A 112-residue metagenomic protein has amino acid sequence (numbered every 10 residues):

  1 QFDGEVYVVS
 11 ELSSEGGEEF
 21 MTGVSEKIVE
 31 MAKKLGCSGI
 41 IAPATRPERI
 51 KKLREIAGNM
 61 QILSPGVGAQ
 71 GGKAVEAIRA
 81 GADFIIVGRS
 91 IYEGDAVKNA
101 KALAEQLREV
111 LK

Functional and structural regions predicted by a protein language model:
Q1-I41, N59: Conserved anion-binding
G4-E5, S14-E18, E48, Q70-G71 (+1 more regions): Short, small-residue-enriched loops and turns at beta-alpha junctions that line or gate enzyme active sites
G23, K27, E48, A69-G72 (+1 more regions): Conserved active-site and cofactor/substrate-binding residues in soluble primary-metabolism enzymes
K33, I50-G58, A100-L111: Surface-exposed amphipathic alpha-helices with a cationic face
C37-I40, A44-I86, S90: A C-terminal functional module that forms or caps the active site or interfaces directly with catalytic machinery
V75-K112: C-terminal helical cap(s) of enzyme catalytic domains, especially alpha/beta-barrels
